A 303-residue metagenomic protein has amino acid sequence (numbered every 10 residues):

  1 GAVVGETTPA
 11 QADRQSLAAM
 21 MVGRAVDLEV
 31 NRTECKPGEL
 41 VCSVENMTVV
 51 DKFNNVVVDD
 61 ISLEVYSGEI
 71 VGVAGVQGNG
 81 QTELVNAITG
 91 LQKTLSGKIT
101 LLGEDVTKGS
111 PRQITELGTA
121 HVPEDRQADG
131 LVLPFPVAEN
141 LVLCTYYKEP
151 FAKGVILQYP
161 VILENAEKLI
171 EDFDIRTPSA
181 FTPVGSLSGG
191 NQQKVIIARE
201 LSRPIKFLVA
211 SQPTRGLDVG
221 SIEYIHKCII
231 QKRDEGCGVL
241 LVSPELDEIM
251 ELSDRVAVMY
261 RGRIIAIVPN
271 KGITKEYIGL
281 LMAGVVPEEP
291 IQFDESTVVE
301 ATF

Functional and structural regions predicted by a protein language model:
G1-F303: Glycine-rich phosphate-binding loops of nucleotide-dependent enzymes
